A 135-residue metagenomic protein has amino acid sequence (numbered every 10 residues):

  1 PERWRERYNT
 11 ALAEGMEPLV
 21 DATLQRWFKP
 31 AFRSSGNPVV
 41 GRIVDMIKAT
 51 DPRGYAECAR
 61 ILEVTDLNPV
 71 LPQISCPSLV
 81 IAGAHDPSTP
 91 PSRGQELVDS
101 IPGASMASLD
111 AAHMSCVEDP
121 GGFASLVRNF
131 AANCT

Functional and structural regions predicted by a protein language model:
P1-A22, R26-W27, S35: Flexible "cap/lid" loop of the alpha/beta hydrolase fold
R5, E17, N37-G41, P91-Q95: Short, surface-exposed alpha-helical segments at coil->helix boundaries
D21-A22, P38-P69: Hydrophobic, aromatic-rich cap/lid helix
T23, A59-L62, L97, F123 (+2 more regions): Hydrophobic "lid"/C-terminal helical patch of Rossmann-like NAD(P)-dependent dehydrogenase/epimerase domains
A49, T65, A84-S88, M114-E118: A short, basic/aromatic alpha-helical/loop segment that forms part of the nucleotidyl-sugar donor-binding site
R60, L67, C76, P90-D99: Short alpha-helix in the alpha/beta-hydrolase fold that links the catalytic acid
I74, V80-A82, D86: Short beta-strand/loop motif that positions the catalytic acidic residue of the alpha/beta-hydrolase fold
P102-T135: Catalytic active-site module of serine/aspartate enzymes centered on a nucleophile-bearing elbow/loop
